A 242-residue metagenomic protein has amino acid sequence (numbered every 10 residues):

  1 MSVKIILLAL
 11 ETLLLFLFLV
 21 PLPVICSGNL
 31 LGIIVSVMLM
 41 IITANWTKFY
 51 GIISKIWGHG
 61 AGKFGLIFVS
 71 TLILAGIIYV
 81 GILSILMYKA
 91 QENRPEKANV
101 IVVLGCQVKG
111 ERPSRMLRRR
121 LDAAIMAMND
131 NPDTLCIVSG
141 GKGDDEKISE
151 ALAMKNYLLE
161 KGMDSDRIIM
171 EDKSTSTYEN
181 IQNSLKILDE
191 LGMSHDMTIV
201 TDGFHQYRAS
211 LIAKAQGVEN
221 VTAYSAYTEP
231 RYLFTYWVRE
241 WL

Functional and structural regions predicted by a protein language model:
S2-G51: Membrane-embedded alpha-helical segments of integral membrane proteins
L7-L10, F68-A75, R239: Hydrophobic alpha-helical transmembrane segments of polytopic
I42-A90: Transmembrane alpha-helices and immediately adjacent membrane-cytoplasm interface residues in multi-pass integral
I53-I56, R120, W241: Hydrophobic alpha-helical segments of integral membrane proteins, encompassing both true transmembrane helices
G60-G65, L233, W237-E240: Hydrophobic, aromatic-rich alpha-helical transmembrane segments and their membrane-interface anchor motifs
I78-V238: A structural signal for short, hydrophobic/glycine-enriched beta-strand patches
